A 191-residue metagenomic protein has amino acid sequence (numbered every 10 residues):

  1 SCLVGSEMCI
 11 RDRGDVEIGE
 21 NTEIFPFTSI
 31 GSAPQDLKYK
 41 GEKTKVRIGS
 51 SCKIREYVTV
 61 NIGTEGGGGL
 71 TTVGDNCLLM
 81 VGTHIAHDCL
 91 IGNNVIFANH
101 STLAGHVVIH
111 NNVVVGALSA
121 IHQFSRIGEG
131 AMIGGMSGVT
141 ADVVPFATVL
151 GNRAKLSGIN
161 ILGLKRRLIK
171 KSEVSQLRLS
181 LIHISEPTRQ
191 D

Functional and structural regions predicted by a protein language model:
S1-G5, C9-I10, I182-D191: Single conserved hydrophobic/aromatic residue that forms the stacking wall/gate of nucleotide- or nucleobase-binding
E7, R13-G14, G19-E20, F25-P26 (+17 more regions): Left-handed beta-helix
N21, F27, S32, K38-Y39 (+4 more regions): Terminal amphipathic alpha-helical/low-complexity segments used for targeting or macromolecular assembly
D36-K38, G66-G68: Short, small-residue-enriched loops and turns at beta-alpha junctions that line or gate enzyme active sites
